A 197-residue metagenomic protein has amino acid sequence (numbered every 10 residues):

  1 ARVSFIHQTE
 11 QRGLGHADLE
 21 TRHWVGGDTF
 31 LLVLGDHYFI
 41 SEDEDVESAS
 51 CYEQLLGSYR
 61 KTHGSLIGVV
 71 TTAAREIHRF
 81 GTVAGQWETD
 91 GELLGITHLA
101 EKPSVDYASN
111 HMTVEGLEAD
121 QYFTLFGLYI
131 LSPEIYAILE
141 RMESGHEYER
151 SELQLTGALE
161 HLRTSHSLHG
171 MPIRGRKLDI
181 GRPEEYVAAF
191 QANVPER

Functional and structural regions predicted by a protein language model:
A1-E88: Conserved beta-loop-beta/alpha segment of the NTase-like Rossmann-fold superfamily that binds/positions NTPs
I6-E10, L128, L178: Glycine- and other small-residue-rich loops at beta-strand/loop junctions that grip anionic moieties
L31, D43-R60, W87-K177, E184-V187 (+1 more regions): Catalytic-core segments of class I nucleotidyltransferases/pyrophosphorylases that form NMP-activated intermediates
E76, K177-D179: Flexible loop/turn segments at secondary-structure boundaries
